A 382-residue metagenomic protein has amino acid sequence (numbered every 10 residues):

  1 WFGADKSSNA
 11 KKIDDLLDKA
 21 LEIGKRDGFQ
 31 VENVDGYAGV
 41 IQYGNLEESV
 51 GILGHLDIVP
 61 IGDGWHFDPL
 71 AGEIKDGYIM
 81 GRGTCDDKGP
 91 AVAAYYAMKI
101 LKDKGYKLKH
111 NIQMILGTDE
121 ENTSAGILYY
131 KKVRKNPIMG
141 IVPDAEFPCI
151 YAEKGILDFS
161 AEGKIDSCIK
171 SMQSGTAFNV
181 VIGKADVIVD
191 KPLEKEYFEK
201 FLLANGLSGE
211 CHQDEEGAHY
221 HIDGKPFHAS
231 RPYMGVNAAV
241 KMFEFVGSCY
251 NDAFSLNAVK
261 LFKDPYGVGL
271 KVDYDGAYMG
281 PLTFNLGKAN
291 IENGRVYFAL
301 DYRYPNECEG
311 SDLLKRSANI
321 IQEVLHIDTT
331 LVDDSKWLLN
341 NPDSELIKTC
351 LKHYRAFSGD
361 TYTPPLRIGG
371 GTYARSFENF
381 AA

Functional and structural regions predicted by a protein language model:
W1-I79, Y106-L108: Acidic/His- and Gly-rich active-site-bordering loop/insert found across diverse amide/peptide-bond hydrolases
K6, E292, E345-A382: Zn-dependent metallopeptidase/amidohydrolase metal-coordination segment
A20, A91-L101, Y130, V189 (+2 more regions): Buried hydrophobic packing segments
Q30-V34, E210-D214, L286, P365-L366: Short beta-strand
S49-L116, N122-A125, R134-K135: Active-site metal-coordination/substrate-binding segment of hydrolases, especially metallo-dependent peptidases
E121, I127-N306: Midchain, well-structured core segments that form catalytic/ion-binding scaffolds
Q213-H221, T330-D343: Short proline/glycine- and acidic-rich turn/helix-capping motifs at secondary-structure junctions
G310-D328: Redox- and metal-dependent alpha/beta enzyme cores, enriched for Fe-S-associated oxidoreductases and cofactor-handling
